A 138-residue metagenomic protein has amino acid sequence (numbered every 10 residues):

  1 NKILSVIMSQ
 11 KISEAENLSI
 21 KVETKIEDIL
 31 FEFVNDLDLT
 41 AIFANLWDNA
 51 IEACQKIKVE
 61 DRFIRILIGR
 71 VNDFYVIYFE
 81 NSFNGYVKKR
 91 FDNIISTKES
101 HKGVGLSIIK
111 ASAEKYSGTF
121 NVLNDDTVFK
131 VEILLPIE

Functional and structural regions predicted by a protein language model:
N1-N17: Short beta-to-alpha transition helix within the HATPase_c
V22-F43: Conserved short strand/loop->alpha-helix "switch" segment adjacent to the catalytic nucleotide/phosphoryl-transfer site
D36-V59, S112: Conserved ATP-binding N-box helix of the HATPase_c
D61-D73: Short beta-strand/loop element within the Bergerat-fold HATPase_c
D73-G103: Glycine-rich/acidic phosphate-handling loop/turn and adjacent ATP-lid/helix of nucleotide-binding kinase/ATPase domains
G85, D125-E132: Glycine-rich nucleotide-binding loop
I108-S117: Conserved glycine-/histidine-rich ATP-lid loop and adjacent helix of the Bergerat-fold HATPase_c
Y116-T127: Glycine-rich ATP-binding loops of the HATPase_c
